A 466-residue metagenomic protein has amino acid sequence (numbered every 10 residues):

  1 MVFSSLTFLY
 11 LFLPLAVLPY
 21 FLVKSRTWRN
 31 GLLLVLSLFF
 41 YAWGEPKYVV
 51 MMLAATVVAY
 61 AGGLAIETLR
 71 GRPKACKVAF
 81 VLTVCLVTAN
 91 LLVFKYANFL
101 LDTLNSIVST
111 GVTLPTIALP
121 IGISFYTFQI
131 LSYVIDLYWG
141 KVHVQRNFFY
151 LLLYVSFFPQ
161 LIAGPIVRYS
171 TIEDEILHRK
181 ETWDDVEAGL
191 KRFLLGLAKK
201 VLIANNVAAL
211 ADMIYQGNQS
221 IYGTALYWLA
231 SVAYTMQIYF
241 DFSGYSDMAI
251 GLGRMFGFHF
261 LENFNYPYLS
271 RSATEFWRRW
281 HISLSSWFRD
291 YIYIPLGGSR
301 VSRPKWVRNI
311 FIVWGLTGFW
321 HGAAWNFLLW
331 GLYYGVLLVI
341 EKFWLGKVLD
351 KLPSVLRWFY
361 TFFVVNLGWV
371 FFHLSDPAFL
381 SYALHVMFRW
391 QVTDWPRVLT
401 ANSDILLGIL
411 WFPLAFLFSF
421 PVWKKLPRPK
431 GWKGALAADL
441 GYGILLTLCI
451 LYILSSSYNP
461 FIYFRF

Functional and structural regions predicted by a protein language model:
M1-R465: Membrane-embedded transmembrane alpha-helical bundles that form the catalytic cores of multi-pass lipid-modifying
